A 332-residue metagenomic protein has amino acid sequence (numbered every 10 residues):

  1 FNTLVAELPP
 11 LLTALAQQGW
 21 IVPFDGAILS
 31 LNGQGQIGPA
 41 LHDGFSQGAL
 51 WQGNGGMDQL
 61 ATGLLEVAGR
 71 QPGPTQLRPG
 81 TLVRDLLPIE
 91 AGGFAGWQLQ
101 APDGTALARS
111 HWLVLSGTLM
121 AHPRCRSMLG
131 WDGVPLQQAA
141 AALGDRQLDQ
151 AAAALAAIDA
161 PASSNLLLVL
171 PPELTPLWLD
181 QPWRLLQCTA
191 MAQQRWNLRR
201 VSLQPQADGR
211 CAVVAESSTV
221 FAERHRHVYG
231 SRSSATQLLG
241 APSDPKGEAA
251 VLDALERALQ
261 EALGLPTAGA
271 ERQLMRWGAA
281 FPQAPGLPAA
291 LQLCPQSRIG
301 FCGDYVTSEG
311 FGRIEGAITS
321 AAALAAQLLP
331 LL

Functional and structural regions predicted by a protein language model:
F1-L29: N-terminal FAD cofactor-binding segment of flavoenzymes
N2-L8, I37-V67, P242-V251: Short beta-strand to alpha-helix junction loop
P9-P10, L86-L87, G117, A121-R126 (+3 more regions): Short catalytic/ligand-binding loop motif for oxyanion handling, primarily in non-cytosolic enzymes, centered on
Q76-Q98: A conserved short coil-to-beta-strand element within the FAD-binding core of flavoproteins
T105-L185, L265: Central helical "cap/lid" subdomain
A160-A241, A262: Active-site substrate-recognition segment that forms the wall of the catalytic cavity or substrate channel
D208-L332: Conserved flavin/dinucleotide-binding core of flavoenzymes
